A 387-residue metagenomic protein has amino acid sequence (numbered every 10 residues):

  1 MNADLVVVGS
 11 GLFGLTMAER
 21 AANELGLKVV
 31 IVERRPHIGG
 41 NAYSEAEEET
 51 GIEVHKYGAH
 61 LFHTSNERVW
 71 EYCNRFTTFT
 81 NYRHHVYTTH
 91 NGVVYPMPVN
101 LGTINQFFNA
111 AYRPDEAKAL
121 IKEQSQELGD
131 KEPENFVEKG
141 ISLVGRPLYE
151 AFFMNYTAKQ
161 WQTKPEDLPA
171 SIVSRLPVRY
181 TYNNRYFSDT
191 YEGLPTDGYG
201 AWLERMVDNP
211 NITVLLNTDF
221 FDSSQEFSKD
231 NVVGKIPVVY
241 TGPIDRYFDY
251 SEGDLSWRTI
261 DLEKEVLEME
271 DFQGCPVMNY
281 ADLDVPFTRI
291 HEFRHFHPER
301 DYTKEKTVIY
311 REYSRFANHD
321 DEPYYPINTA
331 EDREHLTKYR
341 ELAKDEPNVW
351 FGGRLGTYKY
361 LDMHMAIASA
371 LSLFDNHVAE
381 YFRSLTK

Functional and structural regions predicted by a protein language model:
M1-F13, V30: Beta1/beta-strand and adjacent pyrophosphate-binding region of the FAD-binding site in flavoprotein oxidoreductases
T16: Short alpha-helical segment within the catalytic ATP-binding CA
E19-E48: Glycine-rich FAD pyrophosphate-binding loop
E24, T218-L342: Mid-domain catalytic core of redox enzymes that form a hydrophobic substrate pocket/lid adjacent to a catalytic redox
E49-Q126: Dinucleotide-binding Rossmann-like beta1-alpha1 core, especially the glycine-rich loop that anchors the ADP
N91-I236: Active-site/ligand-binding neighborhood in enzyme catalytic cores
A343-K359, A366-S369: Short FAD-binding loop at a beta-strand-to-alpha-helix junction that anchors the flavin cofactor in diverse
I367-T386: Internal hydrophobic alpha-helix adjacent to the cofactor/substrate pocket in enzyme cavities
